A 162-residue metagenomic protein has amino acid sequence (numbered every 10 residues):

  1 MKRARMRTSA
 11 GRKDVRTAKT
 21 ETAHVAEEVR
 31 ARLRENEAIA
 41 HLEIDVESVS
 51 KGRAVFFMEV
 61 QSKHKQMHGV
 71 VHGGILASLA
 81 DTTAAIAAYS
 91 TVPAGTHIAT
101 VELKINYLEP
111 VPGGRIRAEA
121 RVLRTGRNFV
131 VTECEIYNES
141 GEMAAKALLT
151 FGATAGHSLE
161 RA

Functional and structural regions predicted by a protein language model:
M1-A162: Terminal targeting signals and extreme-terminal segments of soluble enzymes
